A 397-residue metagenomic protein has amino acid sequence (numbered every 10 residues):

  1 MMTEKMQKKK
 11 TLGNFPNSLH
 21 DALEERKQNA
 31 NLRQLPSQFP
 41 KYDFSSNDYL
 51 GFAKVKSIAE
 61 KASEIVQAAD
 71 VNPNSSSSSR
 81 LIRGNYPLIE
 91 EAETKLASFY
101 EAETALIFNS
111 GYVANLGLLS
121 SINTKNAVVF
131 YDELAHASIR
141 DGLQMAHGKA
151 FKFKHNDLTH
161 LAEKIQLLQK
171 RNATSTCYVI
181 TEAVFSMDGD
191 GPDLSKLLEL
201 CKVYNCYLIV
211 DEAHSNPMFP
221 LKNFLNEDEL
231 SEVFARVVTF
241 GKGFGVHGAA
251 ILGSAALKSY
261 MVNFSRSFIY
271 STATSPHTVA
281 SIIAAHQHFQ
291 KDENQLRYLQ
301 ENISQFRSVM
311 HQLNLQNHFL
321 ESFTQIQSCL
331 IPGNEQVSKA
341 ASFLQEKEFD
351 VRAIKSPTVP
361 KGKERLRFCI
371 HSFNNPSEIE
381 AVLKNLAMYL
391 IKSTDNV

Functional and structural regions predicted by a protein language model:
M1-M2, K54-K56, E60, S98 (+2 more regions): PLP-dependent enzyme catalytic core of the Aspartate aminotransferase-like
K5-Q7, T11-S75: N-terminal "arm"/small-domain region of PLP-dependent enzymes with the aminotransferase-like
G51-F52, R297-R307, L313-K347, I370-S372: Conserved PLP-binding catalytic core of the aspartate aminotransferase-like
E64-S110, I303: Conserved N-terminal alpha-helix of the aminotransferase class I/II PLP-enzyme fold
L118-A137, L158, A162: Conserved PLP-anchoring active-site segment centered on the Schiff-base-forming lysine
F151, H155-V210: Active-site phosphate-binding strand-loop segment of PLP-dependent enzymes
E229-Y260: Active-site PLP attachment segment
A273-D292, Y298, N302, H311: Structural motif of enzymes handling amino- and sulfur-group chemistry
